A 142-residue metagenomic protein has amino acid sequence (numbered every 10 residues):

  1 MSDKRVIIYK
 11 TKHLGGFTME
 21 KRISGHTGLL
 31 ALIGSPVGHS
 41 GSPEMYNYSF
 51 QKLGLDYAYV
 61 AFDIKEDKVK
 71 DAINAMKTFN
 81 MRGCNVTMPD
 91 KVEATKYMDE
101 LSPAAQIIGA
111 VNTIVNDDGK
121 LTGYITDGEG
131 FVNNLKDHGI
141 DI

Functional and structural regions predicted by a protein language model:
K4-T18: Short, Lys/Arg-enriched N-terminal segments with co-localized hydrophobic residues within the first ~10-30 amino acids
R22-I140: Phosphate/diphosphate ligand-binding glycine-rich loop within oxidoreductases
